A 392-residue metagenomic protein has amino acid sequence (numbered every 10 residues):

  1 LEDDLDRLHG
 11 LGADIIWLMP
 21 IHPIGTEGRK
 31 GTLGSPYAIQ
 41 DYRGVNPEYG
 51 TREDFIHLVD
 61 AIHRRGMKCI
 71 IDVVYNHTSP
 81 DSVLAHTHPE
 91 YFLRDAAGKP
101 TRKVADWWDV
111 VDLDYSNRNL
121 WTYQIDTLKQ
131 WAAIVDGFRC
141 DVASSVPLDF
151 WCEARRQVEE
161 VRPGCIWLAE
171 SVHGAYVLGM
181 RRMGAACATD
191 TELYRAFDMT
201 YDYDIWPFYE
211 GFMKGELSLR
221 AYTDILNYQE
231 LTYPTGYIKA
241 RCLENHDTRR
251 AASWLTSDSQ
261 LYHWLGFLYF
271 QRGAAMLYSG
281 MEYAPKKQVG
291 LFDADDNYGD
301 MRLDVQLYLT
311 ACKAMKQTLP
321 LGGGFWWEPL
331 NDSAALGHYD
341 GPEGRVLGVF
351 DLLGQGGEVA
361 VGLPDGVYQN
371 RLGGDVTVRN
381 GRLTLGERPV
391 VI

Functional and structural regions predicted by a protein language model:
L1, P36-R52, D106-W121, D136-S145 (+3 more regions): The substrate-binding groove and active-site-proximal loops of carbohydrate-active enzymes, especially glycoside
L1-D14, P20-A132, E153-R162, V177-L178: Substrate-binding/active-site clefts of carbohydrate-active enzymes
I16-L18, C69-I71, F138, W167-A169 (+2 more regions): Hydrophobic faces of well-ordered beta-strands that scaffold small-molecule active sites in alpha/beta enzyme cores
I21, V74-T78, A143-S145, V172-G174 (+1 more regions): Active-site beta-loop-alpha junctions enriched in small/polar residues
D126, D141-T235, K239, T256-D258 (+5 more regions): Active-site-proximal helices and loops of the catalytic beta/alpha 8
L268, R272-K286: Substrate-binding cleft of secreted/luminal carbohydrate-active enzymes
G344-L352: Short, well-ordered beta-strand segments enriched in hydrophobic/aromatic residues
R379-I392: C-terminal beta-strand-rich structural cap/linker in extracellular carbohydrate-active enzymes
